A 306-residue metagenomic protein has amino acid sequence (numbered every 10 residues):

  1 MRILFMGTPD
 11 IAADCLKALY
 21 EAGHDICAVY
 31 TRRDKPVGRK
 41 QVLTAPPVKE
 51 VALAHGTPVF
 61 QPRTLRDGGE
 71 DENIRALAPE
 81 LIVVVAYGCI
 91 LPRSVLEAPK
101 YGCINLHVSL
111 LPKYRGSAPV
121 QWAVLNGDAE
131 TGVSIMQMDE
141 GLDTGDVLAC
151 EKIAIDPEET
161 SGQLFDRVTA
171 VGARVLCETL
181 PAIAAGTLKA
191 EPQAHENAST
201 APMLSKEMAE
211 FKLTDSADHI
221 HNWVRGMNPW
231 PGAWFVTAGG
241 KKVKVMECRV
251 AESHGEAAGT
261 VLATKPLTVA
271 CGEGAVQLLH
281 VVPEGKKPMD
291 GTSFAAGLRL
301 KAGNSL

Functional and structural regions predicted by a protein language model:
M1-K40: N-terminal Rossmann-like dinucleotide-binding module
G7, V29, A52, I82 (+7 more regions): A residue-level signal for conserved active-site and pocket-lining positions in enzyme catalytic cores
A22, R32, L81-T200: Donor/substrate-binding cores of folate-linked one-carbon enzymes
A28, Q61, L148-A149: A structural microfeature
P36-A78: N-terminal glycine-/serine-/threonine-rich beta1-alpha1-beta2 phosphate-ribose binding loop of Rossmann-like
P202-D215: Acyl-group handling in specialized metabolite and lipid biosynthesis
L213-L306: An anion-binding loop in the catalytic cleft
